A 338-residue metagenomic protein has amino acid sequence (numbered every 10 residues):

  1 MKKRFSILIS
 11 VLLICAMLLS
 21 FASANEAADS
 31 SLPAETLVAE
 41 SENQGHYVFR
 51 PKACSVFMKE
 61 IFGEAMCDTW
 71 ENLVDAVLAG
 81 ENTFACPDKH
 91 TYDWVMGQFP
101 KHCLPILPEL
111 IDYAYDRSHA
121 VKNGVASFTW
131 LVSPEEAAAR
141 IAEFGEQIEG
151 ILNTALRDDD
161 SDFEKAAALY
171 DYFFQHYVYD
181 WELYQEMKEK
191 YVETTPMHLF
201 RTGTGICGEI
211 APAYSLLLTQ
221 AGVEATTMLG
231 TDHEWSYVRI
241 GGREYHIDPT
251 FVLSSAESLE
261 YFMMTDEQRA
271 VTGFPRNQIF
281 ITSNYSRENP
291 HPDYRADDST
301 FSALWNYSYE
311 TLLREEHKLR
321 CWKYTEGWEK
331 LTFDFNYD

Functional and structural regions predicted by a protein language model:
R4-N25: Sec-dependent N-terminal signal peptides of Gram-positive bacterial secreted proteins and lipoproteins
A24-S161, F274-D338: N-terminal accessory/pre-domain segments preceding catalytic cores
A34, M197, A213-S215: Active-site and donor-binding regions of nucleotide-sugar-utilizing enzymes
E135-L199: Secondary-structure boundary elements
L183-Q185, E189, E193, T204 (+1 more regions): Catalytic cysteine-centered active-site loop
L199-I206, I210: Secondary-structure capping and boundary motifs in well-ordered enzyme cores
G208-P275: Hydrophobic/aromatic-rich core segments of domains that either
